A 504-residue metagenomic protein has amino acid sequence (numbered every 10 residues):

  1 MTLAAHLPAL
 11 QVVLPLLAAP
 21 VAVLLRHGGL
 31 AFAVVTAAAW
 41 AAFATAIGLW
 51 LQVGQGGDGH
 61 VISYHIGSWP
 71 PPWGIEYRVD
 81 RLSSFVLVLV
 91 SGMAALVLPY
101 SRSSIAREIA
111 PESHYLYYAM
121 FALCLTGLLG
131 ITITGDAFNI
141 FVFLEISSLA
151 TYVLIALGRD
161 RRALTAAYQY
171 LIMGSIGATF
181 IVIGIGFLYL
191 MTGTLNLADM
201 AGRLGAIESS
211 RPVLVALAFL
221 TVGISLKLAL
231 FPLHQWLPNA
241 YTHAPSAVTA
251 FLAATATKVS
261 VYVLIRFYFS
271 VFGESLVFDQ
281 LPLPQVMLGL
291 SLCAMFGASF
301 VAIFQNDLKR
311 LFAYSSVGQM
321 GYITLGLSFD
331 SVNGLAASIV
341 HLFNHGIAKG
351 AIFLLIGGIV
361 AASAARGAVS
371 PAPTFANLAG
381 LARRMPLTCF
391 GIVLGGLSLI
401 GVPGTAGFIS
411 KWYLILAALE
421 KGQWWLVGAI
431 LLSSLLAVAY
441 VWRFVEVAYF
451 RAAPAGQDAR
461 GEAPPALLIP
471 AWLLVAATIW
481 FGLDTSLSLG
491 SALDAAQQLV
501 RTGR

Functional and structural regions predicted by a protein language model:
M1-A9, P20-A119, A198-G202, L493-T502: Transmembrane helix-loop-helix hairpins at membrane boundaries of multipass inner-membrane proteins
A9-L14, H114-L123, F312-V317: Short hydrophobic alpha-helical membrane-embedded segments
G29-W40, T165-S175, A250, M385-C389 (+1 more regions): Alpha-helical transmembrane segments and their helix-start/interface "positive-inside/aromatic belt" motifs in integral
T36-A44, S91, A119-T126, A218 (+2 more regions): Alpha-helical transmembrane segments
T36-L51, S175-I183, A253-A256, G395 (+1 more regions): Hydrophobic alpha-helical membrane-insertion segments
L96-A106, L125-F138, T151-W412, L416-V438 (+1 more regions): Hydrophobic transmembrane alpha-helices and their helix-loop junctions in integral membrane proteins
E145: Short phosphate-coordinating micro-motif centered on Lys-Gly-acidic
A244, A365-P371, A382-C389, V441-R504: Cytoplasmic/organellar membrane-interface segments at the starts of transmembrane helices in multi-pass inner-membrane
